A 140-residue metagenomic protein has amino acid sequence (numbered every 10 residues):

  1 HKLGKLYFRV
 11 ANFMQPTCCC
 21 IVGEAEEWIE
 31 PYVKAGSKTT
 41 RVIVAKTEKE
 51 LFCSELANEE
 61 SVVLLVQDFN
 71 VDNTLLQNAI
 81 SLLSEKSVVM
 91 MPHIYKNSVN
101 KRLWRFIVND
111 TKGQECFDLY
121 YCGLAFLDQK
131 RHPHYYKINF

Functional and structural regions predicted by a protein language model:
H1-K2, F69-N70, S98: Conserved phosphate-coordination/catalytic loops
H1-S61: SAM cofactor-binding core of SAM-dependent methyltransferases, primarily the Rossmann-like beta-alpha-beta module
C20, V63-Q67, M90: Structural motif
E24, F69-N70, I94: Short, surface-exposed acidic/glycine-rich loop or hinge patches that mediate macromolecular interfaces
A57, L64-L65, L76-I80: Extracytoplasmic/periplasmic C-terminal soluble domains
V62-D72, L83: Conserved nucleotide-sensing/catalytic segment adjacent to the nucleotide-binding pocket in NTP-handling enzymes
N73-F140: C-terminal substrate-binding/active-site "lid" region of AdoMet-derived donor-dependent transferases
